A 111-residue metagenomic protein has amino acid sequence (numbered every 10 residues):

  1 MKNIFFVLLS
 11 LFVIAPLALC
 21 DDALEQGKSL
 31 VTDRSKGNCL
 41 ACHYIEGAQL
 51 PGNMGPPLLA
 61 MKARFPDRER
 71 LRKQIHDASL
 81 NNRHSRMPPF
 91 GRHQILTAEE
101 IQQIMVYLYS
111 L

Functional and structural regions predicted by a protein language model:
M1-D21: N-terminal export/targeting leaders of redox proteins
P16-R34: Electrostatic cytochrome c docking/interface patches
E25-S29, E69, K73, Q102 (+1 more regions): Solvent-exposed, polar/charged alpha-helical surfaces in well-ordered, non-transmembrane soluble domains, broadly
V31-T32, L40-H76: Gly/Gly-Pro-rich "capping" loops immediately C-terminal to redox-active cysteine motifs in periplasmic/lumenal
G37: Cys/His-enriched microdomains
A48, S110-L111: Inter-heme linker and motif-flanking segments adjacent to c-type heme-binding CXXCH motifs in c-type cytochromes
G52-M61, H76-Q103: Axial heme c-ligation environment in periplasmic c-type cytochrome domains
